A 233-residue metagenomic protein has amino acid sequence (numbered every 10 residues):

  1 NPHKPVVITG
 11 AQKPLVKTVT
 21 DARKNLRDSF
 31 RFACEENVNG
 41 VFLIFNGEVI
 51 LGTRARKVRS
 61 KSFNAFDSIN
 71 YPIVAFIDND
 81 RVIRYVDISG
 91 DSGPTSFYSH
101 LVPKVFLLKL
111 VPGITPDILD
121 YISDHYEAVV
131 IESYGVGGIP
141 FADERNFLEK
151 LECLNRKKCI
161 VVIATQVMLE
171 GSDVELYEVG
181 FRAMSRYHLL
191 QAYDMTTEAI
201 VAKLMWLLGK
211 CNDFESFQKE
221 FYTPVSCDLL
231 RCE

Functional and structural regions predicted by a protein language model:
N1-I8, D120-S123, S133, E152-R156: N-terminal small/polar loop signature for handling phosphorylated ligands or for N-terminal nucleophile
P2-P5, E36-G40, F45-N46, Y71 (+3 more regions): Short coil/turn connectors at secondary-structure junctions
K4-P14, R182-H188: Glycine/charged-rich beta-loop-alpha catalytic/anionic-binding loops adjacent to active sites
V7-G10, F42-N46, K109, E132 (+1 more regions): Short beta-strand segments
I8-D78: Internal gly/pro-rich beta-alpha loop/helix module that stabilizes soluble enzyme cofactors or their anionic handles
T20-K24, E36, I69, P103 (+6 more regions): Conserved active-site and cofactor/substrate-binding residues in soluble primary-metabolism enzymes
L51-V136, F141-A142, P224, L229-E233: Accessory alpha-helical/coil subdomains and C-terminal extensions that flank or cap enzyme catalytic cores
V136-E233: C-terminal non-catalytic interaction/assembly regions of soluble proteins
